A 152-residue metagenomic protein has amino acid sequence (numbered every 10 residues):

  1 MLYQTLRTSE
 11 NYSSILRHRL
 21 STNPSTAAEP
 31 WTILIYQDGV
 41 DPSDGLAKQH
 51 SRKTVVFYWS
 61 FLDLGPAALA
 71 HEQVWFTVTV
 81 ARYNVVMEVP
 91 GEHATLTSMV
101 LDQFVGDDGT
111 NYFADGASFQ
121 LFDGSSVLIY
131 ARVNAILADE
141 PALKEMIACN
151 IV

Functional and structural regions predicted by a protein language model:
M1-S14: Low-complexity, highly charged intrinsically disordered N-terminal segments that act as targeting/localization
N11-V152: Domain-level cores of phosphate- or acyl-group-handling catalytic modules
